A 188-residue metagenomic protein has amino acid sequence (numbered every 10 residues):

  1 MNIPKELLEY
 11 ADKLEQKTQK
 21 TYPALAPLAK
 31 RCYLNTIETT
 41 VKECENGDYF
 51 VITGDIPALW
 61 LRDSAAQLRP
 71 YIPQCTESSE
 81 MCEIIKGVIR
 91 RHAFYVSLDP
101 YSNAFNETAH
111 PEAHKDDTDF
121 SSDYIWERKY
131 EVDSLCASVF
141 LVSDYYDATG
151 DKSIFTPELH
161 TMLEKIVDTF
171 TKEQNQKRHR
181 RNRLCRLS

Functional and structural regions predicted by a protein language model:
M1-R62: Low-complexity, Ser/Thr/Pro/Gly-enriched N-terminal "stalk/linker" regions
E9-Q16, P27-T39, E83, G87-F94 (+3 more regions): Charged/polar, solvent-exposed surface patches and flexible loops
P57-I85, H92-N182: Aromatic-rich carbohydrate-recognition surfaces in CAZymes
R183-L187: Cationic, amphipathic, low-complexity alpha-helical segments enriched in hydrophobics plus arginine/proline
